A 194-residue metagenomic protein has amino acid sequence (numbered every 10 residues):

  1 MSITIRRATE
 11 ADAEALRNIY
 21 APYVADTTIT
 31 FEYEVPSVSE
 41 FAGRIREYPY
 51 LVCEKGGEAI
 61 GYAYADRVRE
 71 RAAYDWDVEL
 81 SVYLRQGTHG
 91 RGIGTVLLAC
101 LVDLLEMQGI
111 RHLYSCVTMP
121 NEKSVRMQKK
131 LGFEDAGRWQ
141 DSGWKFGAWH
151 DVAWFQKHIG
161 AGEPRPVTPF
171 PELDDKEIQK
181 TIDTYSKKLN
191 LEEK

Functional and structural regions predicted by a protein language model:
I3, E58-Y62, H150: Glycine-rich phosphate/pyrophosphate-binding loop shared by adenosine-nucleotide-utilizing enzymes
T4-L16: A short beta-loop-alpha structural element at the N-terminal edge of CoA-dependent acyl/N-acetyltransferase catalytic
R17-G43: Conserved GNAT-fold acetyl-CoA-binding loop/helix
E34-G87, L98-A99, H158-G160: Acetyl-CoA-dependent GNAT
Y64, Y114-V117, K129, E134-D151 (+1 more regions): Conserved catalytic-core motifs of GNAT/GCN5-like acyltransferases
G90-D103, K123-K130: Conserved acetyl-CoA-binding loop-helix of GNAT-fold acetyltransferases
L105-V117: Conserved GNAT acetyl-CoA-binding A-motif
D141-K194: C-terminal "cap" of GNAT-fold acetyltransferases
